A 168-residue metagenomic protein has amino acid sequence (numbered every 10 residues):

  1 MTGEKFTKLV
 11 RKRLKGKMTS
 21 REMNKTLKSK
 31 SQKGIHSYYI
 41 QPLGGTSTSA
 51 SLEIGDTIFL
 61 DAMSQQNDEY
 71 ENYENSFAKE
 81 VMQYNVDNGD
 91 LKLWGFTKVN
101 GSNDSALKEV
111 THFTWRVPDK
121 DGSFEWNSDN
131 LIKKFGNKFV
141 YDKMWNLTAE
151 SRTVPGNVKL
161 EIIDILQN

Functional and structural regions predicted by a protein language model:
M1-N168: Short S/T/G/P-rich N-terminal loop/turn motif that feeds into the first structured element of a domain
